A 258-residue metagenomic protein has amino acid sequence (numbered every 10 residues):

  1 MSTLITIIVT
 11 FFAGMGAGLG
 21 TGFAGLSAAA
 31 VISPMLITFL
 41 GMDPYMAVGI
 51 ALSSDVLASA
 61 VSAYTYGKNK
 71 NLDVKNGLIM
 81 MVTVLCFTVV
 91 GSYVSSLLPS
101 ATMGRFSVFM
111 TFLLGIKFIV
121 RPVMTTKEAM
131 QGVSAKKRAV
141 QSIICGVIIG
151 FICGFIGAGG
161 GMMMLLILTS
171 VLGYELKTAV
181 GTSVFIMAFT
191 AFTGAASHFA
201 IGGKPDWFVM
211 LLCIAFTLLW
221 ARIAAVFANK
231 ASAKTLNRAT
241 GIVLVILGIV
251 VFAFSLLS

Functional and structural regions predicted by a protein language model:
M1-L19, S33-F39, P44, T65-F151 (+2 more regions): Juxtamembrane transmembrane-helix boundary motif
G18, V48-V56, V180-A191, L244: Transmembrane helix-bundle signature of multi-pass membrane transporters/permeases
F23-I32, G157-I167: Transmembrane helix boundary and interhelical junction motifs in multipass membrane proteins
F39, M46-T65: Early transmembrane hairpin of solute transport permeases
M42-I50, K75-N76, G173-V184: Membrane-interface alpha-helices at helix entry/exit sites of multi-pass transporters
S54, T182-H198, F208-A221: A small-residue-rich subset of transmembrane alpha-helices
T126-K127, A158-M163, Y174-T178: Short, structured loop/turn "capping" segments at alpha-beta junctions
